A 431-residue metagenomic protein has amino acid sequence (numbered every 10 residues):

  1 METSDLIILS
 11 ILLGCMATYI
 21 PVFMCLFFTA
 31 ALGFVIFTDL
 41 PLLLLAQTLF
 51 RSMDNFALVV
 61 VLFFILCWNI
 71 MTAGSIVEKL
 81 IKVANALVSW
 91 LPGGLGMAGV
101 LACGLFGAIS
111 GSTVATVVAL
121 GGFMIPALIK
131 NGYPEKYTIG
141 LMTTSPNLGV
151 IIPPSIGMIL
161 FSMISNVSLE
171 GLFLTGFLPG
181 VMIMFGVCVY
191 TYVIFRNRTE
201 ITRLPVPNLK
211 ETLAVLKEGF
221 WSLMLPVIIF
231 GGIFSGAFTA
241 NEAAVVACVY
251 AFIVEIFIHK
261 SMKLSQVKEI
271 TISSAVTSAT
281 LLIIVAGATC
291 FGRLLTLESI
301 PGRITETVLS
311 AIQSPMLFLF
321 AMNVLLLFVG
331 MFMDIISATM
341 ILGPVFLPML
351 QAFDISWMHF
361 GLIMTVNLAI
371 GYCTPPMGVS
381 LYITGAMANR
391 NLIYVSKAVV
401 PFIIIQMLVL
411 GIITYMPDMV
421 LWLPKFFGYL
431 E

Functional and structural regions predicted by a protein language model:
M1-E431: Alpha-helical transmembrane segments of multi-pass membrane transport proteins
